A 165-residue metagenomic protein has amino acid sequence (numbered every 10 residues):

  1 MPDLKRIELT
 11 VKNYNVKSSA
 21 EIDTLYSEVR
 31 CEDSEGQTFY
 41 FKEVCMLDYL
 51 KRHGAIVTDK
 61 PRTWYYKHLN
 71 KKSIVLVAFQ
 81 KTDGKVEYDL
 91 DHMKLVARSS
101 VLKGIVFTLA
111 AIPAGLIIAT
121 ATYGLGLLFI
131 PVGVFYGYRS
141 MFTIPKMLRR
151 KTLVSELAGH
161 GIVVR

Functional and structural regions predicted by a protein language model:
M1-L25, T58-P61, Y88-V96: Structural detector for short beta-strands of small beta-barrel domains
P2, A158-R165: Cytosolic juxtamembrane regulatory segments of multi-pass membrane proteins
A20-C45: OB-fold (S1/OB) nucleic-acid-binding surfaces
K42-L50, M93-L95: A short, sequence-level motif marking secondary-structure junctions
M46-W64: Short nucleic-acid-contacting surface segments enriched for D/E, G, S/T with interspersed K/R
T63, N70-K72, H160-G161: Terminal and domain-flanking low-complexity segments
K67-L102: OB-fold/S1-family single-stranded nucleic acid-binding modules
D91-H160: Alpha-helical transmembrane spans
